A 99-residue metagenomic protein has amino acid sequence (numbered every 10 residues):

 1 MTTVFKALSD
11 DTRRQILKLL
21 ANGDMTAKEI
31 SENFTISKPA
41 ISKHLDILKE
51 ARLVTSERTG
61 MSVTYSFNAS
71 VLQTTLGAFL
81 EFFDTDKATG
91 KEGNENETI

Functional and structural regions predicted by a protein language model:
T3, R14-I16: Pre-recognition alpha-helix immediately N-terminal to the DNA-recognition helix within helix-turn-helix or winged-helix
L8-R14, Q73: Short alpha-helical elements of helix-turn-helix
T26, S37-A40, N68: Helix-turn-helix DNA-binding motif, specifically the short coil turn and the N-cap/start of the second
E32, K43, K49-E50: Alpha-helical residues within the helix-turn-helix
K49-T59, S66: Beta-hairpin "wing" of winged helix-turn-helix
A69, Q73-I99: Amphipathic alpha-helical dimerization/coiled-coil segments that flank or bridge DNA-binding/regulatory modules
